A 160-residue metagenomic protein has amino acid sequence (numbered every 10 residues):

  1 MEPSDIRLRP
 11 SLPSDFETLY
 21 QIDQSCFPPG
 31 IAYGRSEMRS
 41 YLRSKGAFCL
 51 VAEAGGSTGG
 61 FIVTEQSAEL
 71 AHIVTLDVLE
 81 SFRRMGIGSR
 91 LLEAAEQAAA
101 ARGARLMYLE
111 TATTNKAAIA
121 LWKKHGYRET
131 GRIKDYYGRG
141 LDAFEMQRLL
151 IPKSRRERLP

Functional and structural regions predicted by a protein language model:
E2-S4, P10-R83, L92-A94, A98 (+3 more regions): Acetyl-CoA-dependent GNAT
A32, Y108-E110, K123, R128-E145: Conserved catalytic-core motifs of GNAT/GCN5-like acyltransferases
R39-S40, N115-K116, G138-R139: Short secondary-structure capping/turn micro-motifs that flank functional sites
V78, A112-T113: Short amphipathic helical patch at the helix-1/turn junction of helix-turn-helix
R84-Q97, K116, A120-K124: Conserved acetyl-CoA-binding loop-helix of GNAT-fold acetyltransferases
S89, L141-L150: Accessory recognition modules or surfaces
L106, A112, M146-L149, P160: Conserved catalytic core of the tyrosine transesterase superfamily
